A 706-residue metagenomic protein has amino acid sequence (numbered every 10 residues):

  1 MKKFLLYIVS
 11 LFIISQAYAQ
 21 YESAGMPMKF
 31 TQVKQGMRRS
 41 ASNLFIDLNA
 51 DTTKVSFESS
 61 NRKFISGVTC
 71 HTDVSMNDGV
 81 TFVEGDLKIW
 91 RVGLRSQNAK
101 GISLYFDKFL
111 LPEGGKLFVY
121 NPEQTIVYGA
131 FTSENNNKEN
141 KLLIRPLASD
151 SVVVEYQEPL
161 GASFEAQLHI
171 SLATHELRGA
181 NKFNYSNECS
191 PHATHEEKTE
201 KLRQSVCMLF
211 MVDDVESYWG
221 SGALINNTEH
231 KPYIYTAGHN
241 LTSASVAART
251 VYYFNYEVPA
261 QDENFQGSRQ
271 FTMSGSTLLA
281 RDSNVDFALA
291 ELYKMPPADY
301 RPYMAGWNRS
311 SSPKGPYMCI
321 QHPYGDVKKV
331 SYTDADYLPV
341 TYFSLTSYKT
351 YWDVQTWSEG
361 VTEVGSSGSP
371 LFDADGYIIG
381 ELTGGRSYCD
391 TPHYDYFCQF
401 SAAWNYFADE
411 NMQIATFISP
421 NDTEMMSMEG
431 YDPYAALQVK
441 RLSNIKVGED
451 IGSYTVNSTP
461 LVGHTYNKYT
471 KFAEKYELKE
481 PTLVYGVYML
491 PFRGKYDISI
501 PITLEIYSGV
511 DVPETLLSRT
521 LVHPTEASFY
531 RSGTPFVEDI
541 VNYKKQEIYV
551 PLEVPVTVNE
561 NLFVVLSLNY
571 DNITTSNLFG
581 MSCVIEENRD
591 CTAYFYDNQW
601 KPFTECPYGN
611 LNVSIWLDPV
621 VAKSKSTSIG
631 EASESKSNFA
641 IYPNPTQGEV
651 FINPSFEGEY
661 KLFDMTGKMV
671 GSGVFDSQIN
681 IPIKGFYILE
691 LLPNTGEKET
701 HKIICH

Functional and structural regions predicted by a protein language model:
Q20-W90, N136-N226, Y431-P460, Y466: Protease-domain processing segments flanking chymotrypsin-fold serine proteases, especially trypsin-like
L147-T350, V354-Q355: Serine endopeptidase catalytic core focused on the charge-relay Asp
A223-T228, G360-L382: Catalytic nucleophile loop of clan PA
F265-T272, L279-D282, F372-S443: C-terminal subregion of chymotrypsin/trypsin-like serine protease catalytic domains
E359-E363, G368, K495-D590: Aromatic- and Gly/Pro-enriched, solvent-exposed loop/edge beta-strand patches characteristic of beta-rich domains
M428-V512, N561, S567-K625: Beta-sheet-rich sandwich/jelly-roll-like modules and their strand-loop junctions
S626-P654, F663-K668, I704-H706: Surface-exposed, proline-anchored Ser/Thr-rich loop/turn motifs
F686-H706: C-terminal tail/sorting-segment detector
